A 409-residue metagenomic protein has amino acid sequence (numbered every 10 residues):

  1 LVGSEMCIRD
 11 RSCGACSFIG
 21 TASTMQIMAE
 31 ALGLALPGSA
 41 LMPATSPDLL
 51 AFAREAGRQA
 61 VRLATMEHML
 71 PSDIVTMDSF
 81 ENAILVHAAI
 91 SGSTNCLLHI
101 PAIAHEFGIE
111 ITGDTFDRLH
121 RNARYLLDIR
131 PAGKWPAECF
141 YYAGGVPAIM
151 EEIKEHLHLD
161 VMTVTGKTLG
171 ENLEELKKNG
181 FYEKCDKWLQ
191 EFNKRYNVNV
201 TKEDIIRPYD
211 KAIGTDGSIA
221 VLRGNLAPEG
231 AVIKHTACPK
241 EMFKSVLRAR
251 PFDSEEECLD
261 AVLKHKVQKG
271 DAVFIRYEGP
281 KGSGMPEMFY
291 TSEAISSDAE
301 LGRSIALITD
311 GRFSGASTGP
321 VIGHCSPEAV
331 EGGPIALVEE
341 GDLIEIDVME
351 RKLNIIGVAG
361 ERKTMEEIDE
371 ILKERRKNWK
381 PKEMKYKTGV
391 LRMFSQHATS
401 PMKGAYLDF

Functional and structural regions predicted by a protein language model:
L1-I8: Short, small-residue-biased leader/transition segments that mark boundaries at the very start of proteins
G3, C13, F18, T24-I27 (+8 more regions): Generic hydrophobic/packing signal
S4, Q59-I74, P251-K264: Glycine-rich oxoanion-binding loops at beta->alpha junctions
R11, A15-G20, I27-E30, L34-A132 (+4 more regions): Accessory "access/gating" subregions that flank catalytic or transport cores
A22-P37, A102, N378-R392, D408: Internal alpha/beta core interface subdomains
M25-I27, L34-P37, F80, S218-V232: Short, charge-rich amphipathic segments
T112-D128, A132-F409: Feature captures the catalytic cores and cofactor-binding loops of soluble hydro-lyases/lyases that act on carboxylate
